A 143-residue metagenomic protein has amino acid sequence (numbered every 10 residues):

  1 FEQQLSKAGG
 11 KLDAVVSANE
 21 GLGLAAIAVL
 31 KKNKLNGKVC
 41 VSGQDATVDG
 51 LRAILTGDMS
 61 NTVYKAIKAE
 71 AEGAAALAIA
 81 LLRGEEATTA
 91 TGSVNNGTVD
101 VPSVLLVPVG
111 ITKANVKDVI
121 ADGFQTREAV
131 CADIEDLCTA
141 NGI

Functional and structural regions predicted by a protein language model:
F1-I143: A residue-level marker of the well-folded mature domains of exported/periplasmic proteins
